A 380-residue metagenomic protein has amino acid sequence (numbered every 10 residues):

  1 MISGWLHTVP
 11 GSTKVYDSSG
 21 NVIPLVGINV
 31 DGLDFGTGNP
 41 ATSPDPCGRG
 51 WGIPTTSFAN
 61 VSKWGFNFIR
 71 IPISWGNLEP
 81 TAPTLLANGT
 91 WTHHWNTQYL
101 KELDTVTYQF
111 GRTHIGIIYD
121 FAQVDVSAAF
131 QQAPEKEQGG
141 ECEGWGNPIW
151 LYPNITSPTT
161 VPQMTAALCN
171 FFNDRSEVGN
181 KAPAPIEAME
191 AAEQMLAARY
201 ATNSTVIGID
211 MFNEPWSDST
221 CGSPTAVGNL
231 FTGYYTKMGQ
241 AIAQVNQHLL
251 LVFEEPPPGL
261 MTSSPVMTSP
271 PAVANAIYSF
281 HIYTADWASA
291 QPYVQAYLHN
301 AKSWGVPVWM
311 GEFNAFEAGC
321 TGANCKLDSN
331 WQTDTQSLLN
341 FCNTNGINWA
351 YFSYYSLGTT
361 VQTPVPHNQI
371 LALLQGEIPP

Functional and structural regions predicted by a protein language model:
W5-L250, E255-P265: Active-site mouth of glycoside hydrolases
L25-G50, I277-S279, A301, L357-L373: Glycan-binding loop/region signatures in secreted carbohydrate-active enzymes
V26, W287, Q291-P380: Substrate-binding cleft of secreted/luminal carbohydrate-active enzymes
F58, T107, G239, V266-T268 (+2 more regions): Short amphipathic alpha-helical segments and helix-helix/interface helices
I115, S204, L249-L250, A274-A276 (+2 more regions): A structural micro-motif
I118, V252, I277-S279, W309 (+1 more regions): Structural detector of well-ordered beta-strand residues that form the stable sheet scaffold of enzyme domains
I207, P265-S289, P307: Aromatic- and acid-rich polysaccharide-binding/catalytic face of secreted or lumenal carbohydrate-active enzymes
P257-L260, Y283-D286, A315: Short, catalytically relevant binding-site loops at active-site mouths
